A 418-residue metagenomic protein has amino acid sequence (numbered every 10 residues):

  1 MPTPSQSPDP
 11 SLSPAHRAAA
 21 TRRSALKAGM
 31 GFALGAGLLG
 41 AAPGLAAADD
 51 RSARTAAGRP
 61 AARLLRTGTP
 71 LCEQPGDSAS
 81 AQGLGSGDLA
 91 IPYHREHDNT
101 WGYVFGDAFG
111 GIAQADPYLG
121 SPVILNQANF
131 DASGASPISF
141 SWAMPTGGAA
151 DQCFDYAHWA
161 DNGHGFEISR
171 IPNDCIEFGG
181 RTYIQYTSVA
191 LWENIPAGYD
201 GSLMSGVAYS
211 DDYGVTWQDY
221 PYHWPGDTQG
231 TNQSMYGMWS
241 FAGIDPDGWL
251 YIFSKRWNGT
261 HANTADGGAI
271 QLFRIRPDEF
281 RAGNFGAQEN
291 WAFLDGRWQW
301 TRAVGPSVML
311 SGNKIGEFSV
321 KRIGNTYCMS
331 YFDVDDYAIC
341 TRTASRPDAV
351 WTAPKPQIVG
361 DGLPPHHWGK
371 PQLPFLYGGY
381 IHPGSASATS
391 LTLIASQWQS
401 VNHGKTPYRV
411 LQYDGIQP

Functional and structural regions predicted by a protein language model:
M1-A20, A28-L39, L45-A47: N-terminal secretory signal peptides
L12, R17, P225-G237, A242: Short, amphipathic alpha-helical segments
R17, R23, R51-R54: Basic polycationic patches enriched in arginine
L39-A61: N-terminal low-complexity, Pro/Thr-rich disordered segments that flank secretion/membrane-targeting signals
A53-G85, H94-I168, E177-G230, P246-D247 (+4 more regions): Beta-rich carbohydrate-recognition and catalytic domains
D88-I91, S169-D174, Y236-A242, G316-S319 (+1 more regions): Beta-propeller and closely related beta-sheet repeat lectin domains
W351-T352, F375-G379: Catalytic cores of extracellular degradative/oxidative enzymes
